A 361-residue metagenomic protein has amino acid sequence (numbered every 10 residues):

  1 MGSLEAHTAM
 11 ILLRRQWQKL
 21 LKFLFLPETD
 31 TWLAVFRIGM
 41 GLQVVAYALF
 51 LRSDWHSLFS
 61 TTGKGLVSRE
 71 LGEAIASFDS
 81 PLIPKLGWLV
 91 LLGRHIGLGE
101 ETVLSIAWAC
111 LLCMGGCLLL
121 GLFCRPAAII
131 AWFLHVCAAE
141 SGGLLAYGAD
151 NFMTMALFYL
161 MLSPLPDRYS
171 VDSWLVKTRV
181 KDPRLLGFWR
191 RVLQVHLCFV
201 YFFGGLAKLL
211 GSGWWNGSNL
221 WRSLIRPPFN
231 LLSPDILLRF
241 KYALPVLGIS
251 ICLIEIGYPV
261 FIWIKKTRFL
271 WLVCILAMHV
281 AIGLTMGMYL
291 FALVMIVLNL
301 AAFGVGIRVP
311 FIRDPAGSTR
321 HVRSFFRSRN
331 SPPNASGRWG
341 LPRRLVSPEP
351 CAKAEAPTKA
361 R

Functional and structural regions predicted by a protein language model:
G2-P332, G337, K359-R361: Alpha-helical membrane-anchoring segments
P350: Cationic, low-complexity basic patches in intrinsically disordered or flexible, solvent-exposed regions
K353, P357: Short Gly/Ser/Thr- and charged-rich N-terminal loops/segments that act as flexible capping/hinge elements
